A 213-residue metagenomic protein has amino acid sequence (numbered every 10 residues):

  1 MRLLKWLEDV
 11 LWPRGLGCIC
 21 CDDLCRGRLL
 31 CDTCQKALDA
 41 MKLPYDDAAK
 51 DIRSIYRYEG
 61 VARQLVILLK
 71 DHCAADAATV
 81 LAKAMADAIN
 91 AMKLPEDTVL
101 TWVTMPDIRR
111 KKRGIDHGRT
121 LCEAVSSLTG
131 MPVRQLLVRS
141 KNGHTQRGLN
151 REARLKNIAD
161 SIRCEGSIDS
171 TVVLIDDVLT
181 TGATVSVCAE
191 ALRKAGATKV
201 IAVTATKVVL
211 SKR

Functional and structural regions predicted by a protein language model:
M1-D176, T180-R213: Glycine-rich phosphate/pyrophosphate-handling loop used in enzymes and phosphotransfer proteins
